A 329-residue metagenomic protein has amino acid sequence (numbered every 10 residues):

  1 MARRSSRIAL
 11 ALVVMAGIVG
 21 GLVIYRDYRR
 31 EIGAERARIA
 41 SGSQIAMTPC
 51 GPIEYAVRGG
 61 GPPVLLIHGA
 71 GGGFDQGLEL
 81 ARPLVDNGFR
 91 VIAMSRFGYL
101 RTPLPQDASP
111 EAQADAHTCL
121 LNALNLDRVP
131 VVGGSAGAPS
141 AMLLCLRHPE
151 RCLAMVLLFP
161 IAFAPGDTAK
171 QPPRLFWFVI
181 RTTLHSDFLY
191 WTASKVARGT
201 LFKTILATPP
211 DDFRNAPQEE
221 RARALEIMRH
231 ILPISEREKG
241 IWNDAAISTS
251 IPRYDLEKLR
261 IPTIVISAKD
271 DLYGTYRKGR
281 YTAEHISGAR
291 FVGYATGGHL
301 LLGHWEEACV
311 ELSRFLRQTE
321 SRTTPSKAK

Functional and structural regions predicted by a protein language model:
I8-I45: An N-terminal hydrophobic leader/cap segment in hydrolases
V57-R101: Conserved HGGG/HGGXW glycine-rich cap/lid loop of the alpha/beta-hydrolase fold
A112-V129: Conserved acidic catalytic loop of the alpha/beta-hydrolase fold
V129-A169: Conserved hydrolase catalytic core segment
L175, L184-Y254: Alpha/beta-hydrolase
L259, V265-S267: Short beta-strand/loop motif that positions the catalytic acidic residue of the alpha/beta-hydrolase fold
L272-K278: Conserved alpha/beta-hydrolase "acid-adjacent" motif
F291, G297-C309: Catalytic histidine-centered segment of alpha/beta-hydrolase-like enzymes
